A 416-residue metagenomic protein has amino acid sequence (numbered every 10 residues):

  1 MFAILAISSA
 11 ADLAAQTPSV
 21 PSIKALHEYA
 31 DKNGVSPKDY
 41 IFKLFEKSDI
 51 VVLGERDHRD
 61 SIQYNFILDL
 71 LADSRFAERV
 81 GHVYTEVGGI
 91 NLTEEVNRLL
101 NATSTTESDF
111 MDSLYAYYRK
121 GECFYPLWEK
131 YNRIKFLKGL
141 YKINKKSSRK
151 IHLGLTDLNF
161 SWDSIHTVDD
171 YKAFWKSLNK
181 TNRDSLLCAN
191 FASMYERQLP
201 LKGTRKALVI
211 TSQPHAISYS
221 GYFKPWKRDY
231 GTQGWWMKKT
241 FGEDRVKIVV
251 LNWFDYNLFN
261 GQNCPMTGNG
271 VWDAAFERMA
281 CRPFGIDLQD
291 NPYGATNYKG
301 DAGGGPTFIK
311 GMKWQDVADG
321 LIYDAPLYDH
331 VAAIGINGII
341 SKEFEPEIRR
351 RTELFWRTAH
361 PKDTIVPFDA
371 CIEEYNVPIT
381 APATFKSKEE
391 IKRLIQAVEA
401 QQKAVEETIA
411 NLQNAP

Functional and structural regions predicted by a protein language model:
M1-S9: Bacterial N-terminal signal peptides
A14-P416: Compositional signal for N-terminal targeting/processing segments
